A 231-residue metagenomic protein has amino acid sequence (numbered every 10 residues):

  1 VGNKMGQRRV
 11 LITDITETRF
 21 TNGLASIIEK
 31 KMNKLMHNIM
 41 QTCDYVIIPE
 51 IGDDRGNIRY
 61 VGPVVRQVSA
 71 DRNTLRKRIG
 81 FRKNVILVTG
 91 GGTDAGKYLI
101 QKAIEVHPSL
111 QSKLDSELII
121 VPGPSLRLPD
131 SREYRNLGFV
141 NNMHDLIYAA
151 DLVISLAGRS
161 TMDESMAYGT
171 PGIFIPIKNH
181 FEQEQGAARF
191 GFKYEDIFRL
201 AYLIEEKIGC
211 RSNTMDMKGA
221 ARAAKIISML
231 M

Functional and structural regions predicted by a protein language model:
V1-E117, S125-M231: Nucleotide-activated sugar donor-binding and catalytic core shared by glycosyltransferases and related lipid-linked
